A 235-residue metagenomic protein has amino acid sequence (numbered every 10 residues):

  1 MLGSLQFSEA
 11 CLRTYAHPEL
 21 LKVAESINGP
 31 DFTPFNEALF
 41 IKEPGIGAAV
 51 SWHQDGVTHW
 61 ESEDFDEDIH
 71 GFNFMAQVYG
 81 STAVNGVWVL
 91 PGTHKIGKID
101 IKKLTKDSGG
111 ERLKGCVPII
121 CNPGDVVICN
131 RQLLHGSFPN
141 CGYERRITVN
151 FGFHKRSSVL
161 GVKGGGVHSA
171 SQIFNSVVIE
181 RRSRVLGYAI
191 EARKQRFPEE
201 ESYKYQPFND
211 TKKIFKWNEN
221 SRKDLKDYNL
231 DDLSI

Functional and structural regions predicted by a protein language model:
M1-W52, G56-E63: Non-heme Fe(II)-dependent double-stranded beta-helix
P30-E37, A48-V50, H70-A76, N85 (+1 more regions): Generic beta-strand structural signal
K42-P44, G92-G97, G152-S158: Short edge-strand/loop segments of extracellular domains
A48-Q54, E61-E63, V84-L90, K98-K102 (+2 more regions): A short secondary-structure junction signal
Q54-V57, K102-G115, G164-Q172: Short, surface-exposed loop/helix-turn segments at secondary-structure junctions that function as lids/hinges flanking
W60-T82, I120-P123, G152-R156: Short, conserved beta-strand element in jelly-roll/cupin
D68, G80-F138: Double-stranded beta-helix
L133-L134, F138-I235: Non-heme Fe(II)/2-oxoglutarate
